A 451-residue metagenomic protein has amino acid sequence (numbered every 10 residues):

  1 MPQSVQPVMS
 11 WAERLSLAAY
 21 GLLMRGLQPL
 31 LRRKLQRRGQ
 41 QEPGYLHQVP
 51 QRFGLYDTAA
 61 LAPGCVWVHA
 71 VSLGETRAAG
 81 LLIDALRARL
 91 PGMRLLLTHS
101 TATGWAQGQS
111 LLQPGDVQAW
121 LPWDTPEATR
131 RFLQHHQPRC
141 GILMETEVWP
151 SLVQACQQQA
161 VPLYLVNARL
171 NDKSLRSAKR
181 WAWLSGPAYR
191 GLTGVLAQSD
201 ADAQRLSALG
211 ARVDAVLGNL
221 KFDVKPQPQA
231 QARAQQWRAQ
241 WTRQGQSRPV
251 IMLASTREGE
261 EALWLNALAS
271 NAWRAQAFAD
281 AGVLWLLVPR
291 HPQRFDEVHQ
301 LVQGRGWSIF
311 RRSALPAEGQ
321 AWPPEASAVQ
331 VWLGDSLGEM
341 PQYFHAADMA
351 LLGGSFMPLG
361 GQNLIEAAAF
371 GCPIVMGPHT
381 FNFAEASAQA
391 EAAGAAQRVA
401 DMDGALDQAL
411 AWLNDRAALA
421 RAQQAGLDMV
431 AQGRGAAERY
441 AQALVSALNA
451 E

Functional and structural regions predicted by a protein language model:
M1-E451: Nucleotide-activated sugar donor-binding and catalytic core shared by glycosyltransferases and related lipid-linked
